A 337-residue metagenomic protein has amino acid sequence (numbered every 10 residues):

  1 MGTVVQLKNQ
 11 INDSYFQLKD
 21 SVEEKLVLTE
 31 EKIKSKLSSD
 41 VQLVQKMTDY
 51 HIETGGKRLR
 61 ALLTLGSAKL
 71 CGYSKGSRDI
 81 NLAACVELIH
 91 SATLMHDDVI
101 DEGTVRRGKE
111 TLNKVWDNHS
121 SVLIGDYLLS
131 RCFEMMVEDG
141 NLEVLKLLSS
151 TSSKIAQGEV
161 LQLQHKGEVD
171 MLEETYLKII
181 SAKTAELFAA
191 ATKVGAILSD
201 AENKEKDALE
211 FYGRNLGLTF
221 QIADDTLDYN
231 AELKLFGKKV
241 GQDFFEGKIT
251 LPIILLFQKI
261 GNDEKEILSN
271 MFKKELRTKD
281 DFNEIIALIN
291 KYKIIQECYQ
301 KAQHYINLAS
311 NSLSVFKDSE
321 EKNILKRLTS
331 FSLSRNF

Functional and structural regions predicted by a protein language model:
M1-F337: All-alpha prenyltransferase/terpene-synthase fold signal
